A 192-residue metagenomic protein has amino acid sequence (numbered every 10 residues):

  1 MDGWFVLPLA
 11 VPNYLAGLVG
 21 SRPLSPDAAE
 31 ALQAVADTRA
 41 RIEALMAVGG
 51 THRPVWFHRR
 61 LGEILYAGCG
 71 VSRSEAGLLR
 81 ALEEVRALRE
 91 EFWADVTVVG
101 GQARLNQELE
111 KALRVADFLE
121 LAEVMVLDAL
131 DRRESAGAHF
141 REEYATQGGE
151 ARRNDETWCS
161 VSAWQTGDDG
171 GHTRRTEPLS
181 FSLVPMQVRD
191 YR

Functional and structural regions predicted by a protein language model:
M1-R192: Glycine- and aromatic-enriched mobile tails/lids
